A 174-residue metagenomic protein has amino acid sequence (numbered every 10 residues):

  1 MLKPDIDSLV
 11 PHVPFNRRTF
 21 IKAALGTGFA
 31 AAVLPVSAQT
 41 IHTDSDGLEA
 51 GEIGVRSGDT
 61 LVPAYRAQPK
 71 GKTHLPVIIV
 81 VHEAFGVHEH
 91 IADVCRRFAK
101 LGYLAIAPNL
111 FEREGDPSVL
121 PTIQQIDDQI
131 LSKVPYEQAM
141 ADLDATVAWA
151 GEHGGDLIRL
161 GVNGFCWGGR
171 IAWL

Functional and structural regions predicted by a protein language model:
M1-F15: N-terminal secretory signal peptides
F15-A32: N-terminal export leaders
Q39-G71: N-terminal cap/lid segment of alpha/beta-hydrolase-fold proteins
H74-H82: Short beta-strand element of the alpha/beta-hydrolase
E89-P108, E112-R113: Short amphipathic alpha-helix adjacent to the substrate-entry channel of hydrolases
P121-N163: Gly/Ser-rich "nucleophile elbow"/oxyanion-hole loop immediately N-terminal to the catalytic nucleophile in hydrolases
G164-G168: Gly/Ala-rich beta-loop-alpha elbow adjacent to hydrolase catalytic centers
I171-L174: Hydrolases whose catalytic domains are alpha/beta-hydrolase-1, hotdog thioesterase, or metallo-beta-lactamase-like
